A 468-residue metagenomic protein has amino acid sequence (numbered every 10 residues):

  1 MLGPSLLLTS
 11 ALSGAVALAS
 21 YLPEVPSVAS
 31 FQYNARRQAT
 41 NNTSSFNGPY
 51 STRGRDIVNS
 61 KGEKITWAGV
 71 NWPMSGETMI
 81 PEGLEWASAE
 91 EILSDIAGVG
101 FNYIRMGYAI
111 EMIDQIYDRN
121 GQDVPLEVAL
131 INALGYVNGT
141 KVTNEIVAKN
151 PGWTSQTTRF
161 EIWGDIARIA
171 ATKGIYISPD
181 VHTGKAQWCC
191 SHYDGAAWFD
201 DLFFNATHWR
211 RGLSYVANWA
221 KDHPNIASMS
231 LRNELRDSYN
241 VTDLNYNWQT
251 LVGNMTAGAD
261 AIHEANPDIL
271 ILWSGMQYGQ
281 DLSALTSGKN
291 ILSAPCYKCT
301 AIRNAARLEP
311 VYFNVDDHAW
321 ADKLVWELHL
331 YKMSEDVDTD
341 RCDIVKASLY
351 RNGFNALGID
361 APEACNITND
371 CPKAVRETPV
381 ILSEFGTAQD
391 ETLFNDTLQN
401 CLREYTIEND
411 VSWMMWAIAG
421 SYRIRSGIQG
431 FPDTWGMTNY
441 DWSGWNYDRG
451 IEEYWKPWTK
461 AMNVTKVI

Functional and structural regions predicted by a protein language model:
M1-S27: Fungal secretory targeting signals
L2-L7, C189-D194, W326: Long, charged, alpha-helical interaction scaffolds
L18-N41, P457-I468: Fungal extracellular Ser/Thr-rich, low-complexity intrinsically disordered regions
S44-S287, R307-L308, D441, G450-Y454: Active-site mouth of glycoside hydrolases
W72, Y278, T387, G420-S421: Conserved beta-strand elements of beta-rich interaction domains across eukaryotes, especially beta-propellers
Q122-V124, G195-W198, G288-P295, Q399-N400 (+1 more regions): Short, hinge-like loop/turn segments at secondary-structure boundaries
F199-S228, R232-V411: Extracellular glycoside hydrolase catalytic/binding regions
T392-I468: Aromatic-rich peripheral "rim/lid" segments of glycoside hydrolase catalytic domains that contact and position glycan
